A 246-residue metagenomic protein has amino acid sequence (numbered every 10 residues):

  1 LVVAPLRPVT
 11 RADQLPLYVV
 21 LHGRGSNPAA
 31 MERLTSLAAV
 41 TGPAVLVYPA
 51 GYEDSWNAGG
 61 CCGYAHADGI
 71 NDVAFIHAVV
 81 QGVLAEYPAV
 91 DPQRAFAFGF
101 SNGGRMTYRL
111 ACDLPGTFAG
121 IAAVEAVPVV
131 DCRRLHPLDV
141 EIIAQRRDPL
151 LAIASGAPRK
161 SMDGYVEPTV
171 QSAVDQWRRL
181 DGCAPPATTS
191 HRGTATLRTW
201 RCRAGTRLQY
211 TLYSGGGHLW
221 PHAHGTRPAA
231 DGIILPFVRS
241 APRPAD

Functional and structural regions predicted by a protein language model:
L1-R7, D13-F96, R105-R109, D113 (+1 more regions): Serine-hydrolase catalytic machinery in alpha/beta-hydrolase-like enzymes
P8-V9, R24-S26, G51-D54, R147-P149 (+3 more regions): Acidic glycine-/aspartate-rich tracts in secreted/extracellular proteins
P28, S55, P128-R134, P149-I153: A short beta-to-alpha transition loop/helix N-cap that caps and shapes the active-site region
R33-L34, A152-R179, T189-T199: Short alpha-helix in the alpha/beta-hydrolase fold that links the catalytic acid
G51, A122-V129, Q145-P149: Active-site nucleophile loop of the alpha/beta-hydrolase fold
Q93-D139: Primarily recognizes the serine-hydrolase "nucleophile elbow" in alpha/beta-hydrolase and SGNH/GDSL folds
D139-I143, P168, R178-D246: C-terminal catalytic histidine-bearing segment of alpha/beta-hydrolase fold enzymes
I143-D148, A154-S155, S161-M162, L212-G216: Conserved strand-to-loop "acid loop" that flanks and positions the catalytic carboxylate
